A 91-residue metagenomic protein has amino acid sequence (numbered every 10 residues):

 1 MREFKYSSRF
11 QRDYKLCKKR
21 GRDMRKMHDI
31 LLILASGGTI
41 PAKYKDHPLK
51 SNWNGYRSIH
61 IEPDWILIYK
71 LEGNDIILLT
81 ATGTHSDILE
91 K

Functional and structural regions predicted by a protein language model:
E3, R9-R12, K19-R25, D64-I66 (+1 more regions): Enriched for short, Lys/Arg-rich terminal
F4-K5, Y44: A broad, structural micro-motif
L16-K19, S36: Secondary-structure boundary motif
M24-M27, D46: A general structural signal for well-ordered alpha-helical segments in protein cores
L31-L34, L49, L67, L78-L79: Generic leucine side-chain signal with a strong bias for well-ordered alpha-helical environments
I33-I59: A short, surface-exposed loop/turn module that caps and links secondary-structure elements
